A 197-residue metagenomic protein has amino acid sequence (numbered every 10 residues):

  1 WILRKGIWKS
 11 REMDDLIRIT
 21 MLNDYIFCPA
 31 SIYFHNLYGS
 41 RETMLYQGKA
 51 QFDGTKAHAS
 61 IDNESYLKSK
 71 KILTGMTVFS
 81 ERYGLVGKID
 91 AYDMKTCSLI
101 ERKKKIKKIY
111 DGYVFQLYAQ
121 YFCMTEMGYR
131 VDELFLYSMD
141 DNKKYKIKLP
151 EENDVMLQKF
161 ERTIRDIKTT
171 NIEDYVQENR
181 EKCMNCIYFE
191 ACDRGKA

Functional and structural regions predicted by a protein language model:
W1-L99, F115, A197: Metal-dependent nuclease catalytic cores that hydrolyze phosphodiester bonds in DNA/RNA, characterized by
D15-D24, D111-G112, E173-E181: Structural motif
I19, A30-S31, N153, L157 (+1 more regions): Alpha-helix initiation and N-capping motif
C28-I32, I172-A197: Cysteine-cluster motifs in flexible loop/terminal segments that predominantly coordinate metals
G39-S40, N63, D166-E173, R194: A structural signal for alpha-helix termini and helix-coil/disorder junctions
L45-K49, K56-I61, K144-K148, C183-A191: Short amphipathic alpha-helical patches
E81-G87, Y92-N171, E190: Nucleic-acid nuclease catalytic cores
